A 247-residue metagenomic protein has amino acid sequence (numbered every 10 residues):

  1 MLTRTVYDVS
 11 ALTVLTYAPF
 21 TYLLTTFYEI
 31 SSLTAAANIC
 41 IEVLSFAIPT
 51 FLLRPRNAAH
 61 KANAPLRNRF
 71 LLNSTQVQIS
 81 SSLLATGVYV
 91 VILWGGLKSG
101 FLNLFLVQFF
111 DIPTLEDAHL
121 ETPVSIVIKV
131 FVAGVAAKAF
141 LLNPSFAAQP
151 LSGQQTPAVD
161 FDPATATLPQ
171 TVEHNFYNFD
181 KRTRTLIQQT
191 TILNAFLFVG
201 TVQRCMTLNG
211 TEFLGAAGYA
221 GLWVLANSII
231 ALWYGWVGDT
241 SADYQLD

Functional and structural regions predicted by a protein language model:
M1, A18-T21, T34-D247: Alpha-helical transmembrane segments of secretory-pathway, organelle, and plasma-membrane proteins
M1-T26: Long, hydrophobic/aromatic-enriched structural stretches that serve as scaffold segments
D8, L12, S32-A37: Hydrophobic alpha-helical membrane segments of integral membrane proteins
L24, E29-T34: Long, mid-chain structured domain cores
